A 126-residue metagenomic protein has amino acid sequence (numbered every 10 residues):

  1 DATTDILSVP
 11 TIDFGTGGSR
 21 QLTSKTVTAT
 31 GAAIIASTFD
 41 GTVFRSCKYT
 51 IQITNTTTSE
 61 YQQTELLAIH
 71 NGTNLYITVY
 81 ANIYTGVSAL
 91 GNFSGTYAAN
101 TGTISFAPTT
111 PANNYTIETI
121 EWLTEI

Functional and structural regions predicted by a protein language model:
D1-A33, T42-F44: Intrinsic low-complexity, repeat-rich intrinsically disordered segments enriched in small/flexible residues
T3, L67-T73, W122-T124: A short, sequence-level motif marking secondary-structure junctions
L7, N74-L75, G102-I104: Hydrophobic residues embedded in beta-strands of well-ordered beta-sheets
S19-S24, S59-Y61, L75-T78: Surface-exposed loop/edge segments in extracytoplasmic proteins
I35-G72: Beta-rich globular "head" domains
L67-G91: Terminal beta-strand-rich extracellular "head" domains that mediate receptor/glycan or other ligand binding
G86-I126: Low-complexity intrinsically disordered segments
